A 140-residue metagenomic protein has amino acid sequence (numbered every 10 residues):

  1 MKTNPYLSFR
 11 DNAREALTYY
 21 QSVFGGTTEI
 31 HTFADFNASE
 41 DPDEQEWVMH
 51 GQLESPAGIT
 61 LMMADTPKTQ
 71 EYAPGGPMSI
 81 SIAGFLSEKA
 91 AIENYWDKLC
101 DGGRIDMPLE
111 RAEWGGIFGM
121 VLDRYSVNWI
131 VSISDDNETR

Functional and structural regions predicted by a protein language model:
K2-N4, G75-S79: Short, solvent-exposed beta-strand edge segments and adjacent coil->beta transition regions
L7-G58: Core segments of cupin and vicinal oxygen chelate
E29-H31, M49-E54, I59-D65, T69-Y72 (+1 more regions): Vicinal oxygen chelate
E44, A73-G76: Short glycine/proline-enriched turns and hinge-like loops at secondary-structure junctions
